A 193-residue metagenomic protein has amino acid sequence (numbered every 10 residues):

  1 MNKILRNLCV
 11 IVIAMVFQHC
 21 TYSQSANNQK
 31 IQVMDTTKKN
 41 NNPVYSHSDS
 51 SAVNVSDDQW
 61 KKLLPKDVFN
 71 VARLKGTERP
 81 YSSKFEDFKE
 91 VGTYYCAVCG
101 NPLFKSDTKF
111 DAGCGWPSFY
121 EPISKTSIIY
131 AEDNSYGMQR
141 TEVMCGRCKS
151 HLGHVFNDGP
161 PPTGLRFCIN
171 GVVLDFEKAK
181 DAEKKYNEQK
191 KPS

Functional and structural regions predicted by a protein language model:
M1-M34: Bacterial Sec-dependent N-terminal signal peptides
T21-V55, Q189-S193: Sec-dependent signal peptide cleavage junction
K39, S51-A52, K61-Y95, N101-S193: A short Gly-Trp-Pro
D58: Residues within the helices of the helix-turn-helix
